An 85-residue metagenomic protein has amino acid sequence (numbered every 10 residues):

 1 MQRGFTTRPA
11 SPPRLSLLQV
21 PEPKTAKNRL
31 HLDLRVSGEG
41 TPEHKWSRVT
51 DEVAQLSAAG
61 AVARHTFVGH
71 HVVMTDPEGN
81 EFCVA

Functional and structural regions predicted by a protein language model:
M1-K24, T50-A85: Vicinal oxygen chelate
E22-P23, S37-E39: Short Gly/Pro-enriched loop/turn and capping motifs at secondary-structure junctions
N28: Hydrophobic alpha-helical positions that pack around
D33-R35: Short hydrophobic/aromatic beta-strand micro-patches that form the beta-sheet surface supporting nucleotide- or nucleic
G40-R48: Short, conserved charged micro-motifs
